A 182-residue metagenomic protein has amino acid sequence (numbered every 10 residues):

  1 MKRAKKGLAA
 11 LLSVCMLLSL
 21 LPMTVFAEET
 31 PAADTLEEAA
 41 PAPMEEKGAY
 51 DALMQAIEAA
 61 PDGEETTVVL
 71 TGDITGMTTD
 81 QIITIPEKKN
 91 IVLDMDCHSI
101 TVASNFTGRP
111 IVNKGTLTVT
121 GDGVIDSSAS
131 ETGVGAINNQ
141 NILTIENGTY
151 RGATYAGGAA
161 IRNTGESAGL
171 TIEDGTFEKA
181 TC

Functional and structural regions predicted by a protein language model:
M1-T30: Gram-positive Sec-dependent secretion signals
C15, T24-D62: Low-complexity, acidic Ser/Thr/Pro-rich repeat tracts that form intrinsically disordered stalk/linker regions of very
T30-M44, S99, N147-Y150, D174-T176: Extracellular Ser/Thr- and Pro-rich, acidic-biased low-complexity repeat/linker "stalks"
A40-A42, S128, A136, A153 (+2 more regions): Low-complexity, intrinsically disordered tandem-repeat tracts enriched in small residues
A60-G76, N90-D96: Glycine-rich repeat segments that build the extracellular carbohydrate-interaction surface of secreted and virion
G76-V92, T101-T120, S128-L143, G158 (+1 more regions): Extracellular beta-strand-rich solenoid/capping regions of secreted or surface-exposed proteins that bind or remodel
D96-H98, T118-S127, I142-G152, G169-K179: Right-handed parallel beta-helix
